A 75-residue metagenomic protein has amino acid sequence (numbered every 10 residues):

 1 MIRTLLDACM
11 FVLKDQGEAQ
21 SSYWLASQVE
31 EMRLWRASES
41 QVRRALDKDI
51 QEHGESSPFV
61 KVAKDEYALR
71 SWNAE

Functional and structural regions predicted by a protein language model:
M1-L6, Q20-Y23, V29-E75: Charged low-complexity interaction tracts in eukaryotic proteins
C9-E18, S27: Short amphipathic alpha-helical interface segments
